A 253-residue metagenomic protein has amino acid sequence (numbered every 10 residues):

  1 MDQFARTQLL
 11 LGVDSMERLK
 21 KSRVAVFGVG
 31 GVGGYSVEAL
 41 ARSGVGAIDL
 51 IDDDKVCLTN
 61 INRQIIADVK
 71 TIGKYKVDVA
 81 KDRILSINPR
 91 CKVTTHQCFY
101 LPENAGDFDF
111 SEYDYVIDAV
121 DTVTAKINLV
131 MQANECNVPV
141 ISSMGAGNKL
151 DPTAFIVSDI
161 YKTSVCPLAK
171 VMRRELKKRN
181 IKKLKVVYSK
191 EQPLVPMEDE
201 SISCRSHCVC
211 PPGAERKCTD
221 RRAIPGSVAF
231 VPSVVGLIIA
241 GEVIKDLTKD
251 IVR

Functional and structural regions predicted by a protein language model:
M1-R253: Adenine nucleotide-associated cytosolic modules
